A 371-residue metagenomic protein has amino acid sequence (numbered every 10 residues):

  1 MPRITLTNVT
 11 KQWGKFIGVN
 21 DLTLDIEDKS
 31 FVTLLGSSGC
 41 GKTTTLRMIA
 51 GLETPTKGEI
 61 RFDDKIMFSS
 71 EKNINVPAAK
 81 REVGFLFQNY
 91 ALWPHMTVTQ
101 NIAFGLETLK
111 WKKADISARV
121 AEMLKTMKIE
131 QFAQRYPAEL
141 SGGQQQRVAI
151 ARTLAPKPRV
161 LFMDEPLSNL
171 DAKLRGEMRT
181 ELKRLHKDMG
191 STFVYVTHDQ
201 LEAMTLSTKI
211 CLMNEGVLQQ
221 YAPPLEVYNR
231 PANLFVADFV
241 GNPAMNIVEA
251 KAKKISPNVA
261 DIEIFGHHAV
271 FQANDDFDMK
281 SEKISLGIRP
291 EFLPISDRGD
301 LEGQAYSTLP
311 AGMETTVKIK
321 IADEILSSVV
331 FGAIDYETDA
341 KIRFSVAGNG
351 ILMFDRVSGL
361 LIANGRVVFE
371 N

Functional and structural regions predicted by a protein language model:
T5, D25, R61, R343-S345: ABC ATPase nucleotide-binding domain
L35-S37: The feature captures the beta-strand-to-loop junction immediately N-terminal to the Walker
T43-L46, V148: ABC ATPase nucleotide-binding domain helices that frame the ATP-binding cleft
A50: Helix-to-loop junction immediately C-terminal to a conserved catalytic motif
G58-S70: Conserved ABC transporter NBD signature motif
R81-G84, Q88, L92-F235: ABC ATPase nucleotide-binding domains
P243-V248, K254-N371: Non-catalytic connector elements of ABC transporters
